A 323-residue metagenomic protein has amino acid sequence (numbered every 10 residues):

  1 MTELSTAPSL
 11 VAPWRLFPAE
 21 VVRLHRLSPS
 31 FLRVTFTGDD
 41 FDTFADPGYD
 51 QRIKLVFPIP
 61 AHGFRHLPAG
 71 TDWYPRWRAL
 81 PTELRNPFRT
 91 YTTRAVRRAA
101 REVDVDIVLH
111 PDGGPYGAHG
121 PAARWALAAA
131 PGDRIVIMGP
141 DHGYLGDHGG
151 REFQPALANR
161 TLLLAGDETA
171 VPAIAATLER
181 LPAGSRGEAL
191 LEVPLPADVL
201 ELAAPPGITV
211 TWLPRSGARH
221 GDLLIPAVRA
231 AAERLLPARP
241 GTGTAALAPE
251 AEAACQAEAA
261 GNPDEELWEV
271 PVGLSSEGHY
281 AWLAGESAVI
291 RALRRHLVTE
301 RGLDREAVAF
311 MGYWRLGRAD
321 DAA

Functional and structural regions predicted by a protein language model:
M1-A323: Extended, composition-driven regions rather than compact fold-specific motifs
